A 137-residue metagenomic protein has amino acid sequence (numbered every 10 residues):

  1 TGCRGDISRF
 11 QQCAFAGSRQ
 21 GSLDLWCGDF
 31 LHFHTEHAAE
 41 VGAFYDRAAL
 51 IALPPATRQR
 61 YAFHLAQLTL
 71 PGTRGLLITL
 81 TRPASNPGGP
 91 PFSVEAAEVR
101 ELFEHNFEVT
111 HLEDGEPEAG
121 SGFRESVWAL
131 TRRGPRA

Functional and structural regions predicted by a protein language model:
T1-H37, A62-A137: Class I (Rossmann-like) S-adenosyl-L-methionine-dependent methyltransferase catalytic domain, capturing the SAM-binding
V41-G42: Conserved acidic residues
Y45: A conserved beta-strand element that flanks and buttresses the S-adenosyl-L-methionine
A52-H64: A short, conserved alpha-helix within the catalytic core of class I
